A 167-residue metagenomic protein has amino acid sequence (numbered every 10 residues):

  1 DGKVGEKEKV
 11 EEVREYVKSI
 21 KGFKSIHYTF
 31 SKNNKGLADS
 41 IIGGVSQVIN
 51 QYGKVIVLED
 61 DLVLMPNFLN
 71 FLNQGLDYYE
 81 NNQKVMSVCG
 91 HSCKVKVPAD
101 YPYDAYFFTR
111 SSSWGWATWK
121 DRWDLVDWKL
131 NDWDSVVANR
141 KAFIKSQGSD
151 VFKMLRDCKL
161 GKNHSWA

Functional and structural regions predicted by a protein language model:
D1-V57, L62-A167: An acidic/histidine-cluster motif and surrounding catalytic segment that typifies divalent-metal-assisted enzyme active
